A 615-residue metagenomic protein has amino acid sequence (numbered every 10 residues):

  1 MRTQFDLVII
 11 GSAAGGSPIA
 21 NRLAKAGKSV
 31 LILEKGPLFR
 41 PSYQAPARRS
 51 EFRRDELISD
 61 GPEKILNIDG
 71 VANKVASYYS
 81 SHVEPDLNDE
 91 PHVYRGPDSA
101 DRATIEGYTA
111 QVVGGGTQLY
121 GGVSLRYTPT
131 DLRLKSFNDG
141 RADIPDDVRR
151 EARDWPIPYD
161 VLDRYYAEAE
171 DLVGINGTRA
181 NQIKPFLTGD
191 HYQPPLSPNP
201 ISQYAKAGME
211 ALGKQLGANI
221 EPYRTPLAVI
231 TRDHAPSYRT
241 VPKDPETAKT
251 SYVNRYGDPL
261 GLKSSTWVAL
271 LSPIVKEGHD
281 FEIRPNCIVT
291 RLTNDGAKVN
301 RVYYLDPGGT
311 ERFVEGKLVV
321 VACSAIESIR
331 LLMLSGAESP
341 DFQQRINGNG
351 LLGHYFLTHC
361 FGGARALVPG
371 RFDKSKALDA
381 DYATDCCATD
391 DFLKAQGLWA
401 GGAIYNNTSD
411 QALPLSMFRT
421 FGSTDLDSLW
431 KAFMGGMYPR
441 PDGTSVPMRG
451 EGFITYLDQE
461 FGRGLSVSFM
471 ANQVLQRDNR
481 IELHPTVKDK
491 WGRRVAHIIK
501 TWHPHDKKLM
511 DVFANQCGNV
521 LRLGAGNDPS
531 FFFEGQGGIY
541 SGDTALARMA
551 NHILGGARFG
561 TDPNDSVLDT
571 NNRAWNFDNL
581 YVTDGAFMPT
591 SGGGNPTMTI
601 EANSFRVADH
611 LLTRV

Functional and structural regions predicted by a protein language model:
L7-I32: N-terminal Rossmann-like FAD-binding beta1-loop-alpha1 element of flavoenzymes
A13-A14, P200, I326, F587: Residue-level detector of alpha-helix initiation sites
K25, S29, G36-D60, K276-H279 (+6 more regions): Glycine-rich loop(s) and the adjacent beta-strand/alpha-helix scaffold that form part
L57-I58, P62-E90, R95-E106, Q111 (+5 more regions): Conserved redox-cofactor binding core of oxidoreductases
D86-G116, Y120, R126-Y127, R133-L134 (+9 more regions): FAD cofactor-binding and catalytic pocket of flavoenzymes
A110, Y165, T178-N254, A395-Y405 (+5 more regions): Patatin-like phospholipase A catalytic core
Y223-A228, A248-N254, D258-L262, T290-D295 (+4 more regions): A glycine-rich dinucleotide-binding beta-alpha-beta segment and adjacent secondary-structure elements that constitute
T590-A608: A conserved FAD-binding loop/helix module that cradles the flavin
